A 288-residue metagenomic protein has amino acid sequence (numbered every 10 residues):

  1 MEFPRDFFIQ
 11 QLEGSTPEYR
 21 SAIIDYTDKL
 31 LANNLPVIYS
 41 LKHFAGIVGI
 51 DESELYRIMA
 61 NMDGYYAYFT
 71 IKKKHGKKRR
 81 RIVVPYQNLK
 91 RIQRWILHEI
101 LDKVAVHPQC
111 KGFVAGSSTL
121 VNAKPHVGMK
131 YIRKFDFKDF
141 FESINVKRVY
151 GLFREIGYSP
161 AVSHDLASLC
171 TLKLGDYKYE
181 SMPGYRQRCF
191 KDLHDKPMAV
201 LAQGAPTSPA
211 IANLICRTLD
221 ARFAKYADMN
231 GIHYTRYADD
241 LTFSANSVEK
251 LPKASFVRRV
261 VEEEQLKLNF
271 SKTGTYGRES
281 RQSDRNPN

Functional and structural regions predicted by a protein language model:
M1-F69: Non-catalytic, polymerase-adjacent accessory regions of viral genome-replication enzymes
N34-L41, R80, Q87, I100-D102 (+2 more regions): Nucleotide/phosphate-binding site architecture used for ATP/NTP-dependent chemistry
I38-S53, E99, V104, L152 (+1 more regions): N-terminal low-complexity, intrinsically disordered segments
L55-H75, L172-R188: Reverse-transcriptase-like RNA-dependent polymerase core
Y65-V106: Active-site substrate-recognition loop segments, prototypically the cytochrome P450 B′-helix/B-C loop
L89-E142, T171: Active-site-proximal segment of RNA-dependent polymerases
V127-Y237, T242-R278: Conserved polymerase palm-domain catalytic core
R285-N288: Active-site and adjacent loop segments of nucleotide-processing enzymes that use two-metal-ion phosphate chemistry
